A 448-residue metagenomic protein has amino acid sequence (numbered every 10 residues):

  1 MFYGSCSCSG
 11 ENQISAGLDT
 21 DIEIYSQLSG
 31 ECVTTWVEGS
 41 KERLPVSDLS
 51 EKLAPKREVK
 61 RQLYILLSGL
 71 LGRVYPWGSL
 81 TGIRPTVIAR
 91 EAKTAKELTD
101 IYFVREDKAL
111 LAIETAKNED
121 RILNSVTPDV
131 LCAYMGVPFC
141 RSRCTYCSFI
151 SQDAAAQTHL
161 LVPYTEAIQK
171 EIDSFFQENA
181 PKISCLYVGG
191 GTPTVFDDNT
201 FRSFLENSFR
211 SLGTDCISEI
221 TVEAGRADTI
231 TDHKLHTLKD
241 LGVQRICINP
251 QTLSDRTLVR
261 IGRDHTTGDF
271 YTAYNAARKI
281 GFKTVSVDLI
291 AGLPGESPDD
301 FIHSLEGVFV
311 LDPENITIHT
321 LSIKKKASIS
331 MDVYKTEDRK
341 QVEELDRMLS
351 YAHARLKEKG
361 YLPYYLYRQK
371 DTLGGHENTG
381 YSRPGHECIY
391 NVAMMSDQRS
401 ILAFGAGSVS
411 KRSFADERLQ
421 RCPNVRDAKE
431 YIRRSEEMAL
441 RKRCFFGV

Functional and structural regions predicted by a protein language model:
M1-T86, E91-K93, G380, P384-V448: Radical SAM enzyme core and accessory elements
G10-A16, K326-F404: A C-terminal junction/extension of Radical SAM enzymes
T34-T35, M135, I248: Short beta-strand motif preference
L70-W77, T81, T86, E91-A133: N-terminal [4Fe-4S]-dependent radical SAM core
L110-N118, Y146-C147, S184, V222: Key residue(s) within conserved catalytic/signature motifs
P128-P163: Canonical Radical SAM [4Fe-4S] cluster-binding loop centered on the CxxxCxxC motif and its immediate flanking residues
V130-C132, C185, E219, N315 (+2 more regions): Beta-sheet entry/capping signal
S151-Y351: Conserved non-cysteine loop/helix-boundary elements of the Radical SAM core domain that shape
